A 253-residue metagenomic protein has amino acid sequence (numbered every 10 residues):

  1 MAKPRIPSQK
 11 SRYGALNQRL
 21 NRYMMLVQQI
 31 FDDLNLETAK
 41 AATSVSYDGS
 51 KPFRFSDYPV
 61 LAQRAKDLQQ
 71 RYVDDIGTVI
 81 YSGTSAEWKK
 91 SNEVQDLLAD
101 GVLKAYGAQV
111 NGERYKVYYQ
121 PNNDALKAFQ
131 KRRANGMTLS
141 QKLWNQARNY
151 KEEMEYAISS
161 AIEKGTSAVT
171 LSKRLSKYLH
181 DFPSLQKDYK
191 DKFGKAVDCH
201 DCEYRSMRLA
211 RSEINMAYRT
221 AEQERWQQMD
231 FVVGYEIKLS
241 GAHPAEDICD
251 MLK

Functional and structural regions predicted by a protein language model:
M1-G194: N-terminal leader/targeting and assembly helices and adjacent pre-domain segments
V197-K253: Acidic, glycine-rich two-metal-ion catalytic cores of nucleic acid-processing enzymes
